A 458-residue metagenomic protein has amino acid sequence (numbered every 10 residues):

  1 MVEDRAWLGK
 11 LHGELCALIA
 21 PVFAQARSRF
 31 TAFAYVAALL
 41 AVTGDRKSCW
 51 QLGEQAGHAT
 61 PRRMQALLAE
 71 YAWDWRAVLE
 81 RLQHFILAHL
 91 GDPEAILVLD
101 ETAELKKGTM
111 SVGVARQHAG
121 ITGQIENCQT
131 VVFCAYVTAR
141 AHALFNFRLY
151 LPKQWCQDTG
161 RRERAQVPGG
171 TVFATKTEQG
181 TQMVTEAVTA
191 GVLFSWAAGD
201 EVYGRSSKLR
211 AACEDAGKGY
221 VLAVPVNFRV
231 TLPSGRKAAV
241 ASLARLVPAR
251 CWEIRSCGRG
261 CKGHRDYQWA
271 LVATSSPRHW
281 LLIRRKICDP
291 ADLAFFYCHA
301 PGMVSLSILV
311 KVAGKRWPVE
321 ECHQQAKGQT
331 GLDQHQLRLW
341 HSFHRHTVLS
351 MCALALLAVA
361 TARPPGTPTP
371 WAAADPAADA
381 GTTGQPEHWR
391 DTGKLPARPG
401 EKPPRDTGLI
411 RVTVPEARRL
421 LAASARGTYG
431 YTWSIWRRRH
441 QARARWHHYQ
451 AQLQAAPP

Functional and structural regions predicted by a protein language model:
M1-R29, L151, Q166-K176, V184-T185 (+3 more regions): A short, flexible helix-boundary coil/loop motif
V2-A197, V202-G219, V226-R229: Conserved, well-structured functional cores that handle cations and Mg-NTP chemistry
G44, T60, C288-L293, A300-S305 (+1 more regions): Short acidic (Asp/Glu) and glycine-rich catalytic loops that position anionic groups and cofactors
L99-A103, Y203, V304-L337: Short amphipathic alpha-helical "interface-anchor" segments enriched in bulky aromatics
T130, P318, C322, V348-M351: Catalytic-loop motifs flanking and including active-site residues across diverse enzymes
Y136-T138, N146-L151, L222-V226, S256-G258 (+3 more regions): Short, structured patches in soluble enzyme cores that scaffold and shape functional sites
T274-V304, W317: Charge-patterned, long linear interaction tracts outside catalytic cores
